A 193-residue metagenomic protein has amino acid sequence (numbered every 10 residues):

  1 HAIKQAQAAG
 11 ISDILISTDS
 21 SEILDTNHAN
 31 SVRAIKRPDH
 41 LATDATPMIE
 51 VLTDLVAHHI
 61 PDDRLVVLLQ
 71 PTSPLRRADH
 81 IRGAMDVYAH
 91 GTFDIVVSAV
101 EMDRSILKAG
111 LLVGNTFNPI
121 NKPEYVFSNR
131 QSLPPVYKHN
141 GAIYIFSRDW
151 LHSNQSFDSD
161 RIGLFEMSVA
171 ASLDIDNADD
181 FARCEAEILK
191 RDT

Functional and structural regions predicted by a protein language model:
Q5-Q7, L15, S21-V67, L75-D79 (+1 more regions): Short phosphate-binding loop-to-helix
G10-L15, D94, A170-A171: Short active-site oxyanion
I11, P61-D63, H90-D94: Short, high-confidence coil segments that cap the C-terminus of an alpha-helix and link into the following beta-strand
D13-L15, V67, V96, G163: A structural signal for isolated positions on well-ordered beta-strands in alpha/beta enzyme cores
I16-T18, I145, I175: Short beta-strand scaffold positions
T18-D19, Q70, A99: Short beta-strand/turn micro-motifs composed of small residues that flank or help shape donor/cofactor-binding pockets
E50, P74-R161, E166: Conserved core of the sugar-phosphate nucleotidyltransferase
L151-L173, A178-T193: Catalytic donor-sugar/metal-binding loop of nucleotide-sugar-dependent glycosyltransferases
